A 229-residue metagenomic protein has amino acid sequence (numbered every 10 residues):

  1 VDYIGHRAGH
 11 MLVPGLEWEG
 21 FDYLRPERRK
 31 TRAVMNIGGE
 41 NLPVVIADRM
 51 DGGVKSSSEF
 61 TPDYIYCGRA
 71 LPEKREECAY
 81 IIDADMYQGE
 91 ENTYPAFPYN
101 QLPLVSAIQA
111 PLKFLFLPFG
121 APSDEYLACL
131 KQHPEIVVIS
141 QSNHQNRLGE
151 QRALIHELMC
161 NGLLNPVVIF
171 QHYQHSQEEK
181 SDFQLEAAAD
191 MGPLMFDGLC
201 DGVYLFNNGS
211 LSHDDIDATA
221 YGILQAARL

Functional and structural regions predicted by a protein language model:
V1-W18, D22-P26, L102, Q109-L229: Catalytic alpha/beta core domains of metabolic enzymes, predominantly
H6, M11-L12, G20-G149: Active-site beta->alpha loop and helix N-cap motifs at the rims of alpha/beta catalytic domains
